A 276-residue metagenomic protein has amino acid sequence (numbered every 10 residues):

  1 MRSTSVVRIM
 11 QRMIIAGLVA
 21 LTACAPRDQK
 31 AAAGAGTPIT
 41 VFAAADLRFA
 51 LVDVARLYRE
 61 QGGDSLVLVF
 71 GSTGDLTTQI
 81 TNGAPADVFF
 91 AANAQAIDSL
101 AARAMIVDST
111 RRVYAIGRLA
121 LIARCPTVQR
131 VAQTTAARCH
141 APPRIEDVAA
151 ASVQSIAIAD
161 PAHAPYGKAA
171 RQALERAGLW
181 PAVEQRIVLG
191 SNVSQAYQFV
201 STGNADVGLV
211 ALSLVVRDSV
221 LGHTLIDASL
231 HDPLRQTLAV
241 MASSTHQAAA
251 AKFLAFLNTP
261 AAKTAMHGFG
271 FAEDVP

Functional and structural regions predicted by a protein language model:
M1-T22: Sec-dependent bacterial lipoprotein signal peptides
C24-G74, T78-N82, A91-A94, D98-A104 (+2 more regions): Exported/periplasmic ABC-transporter solute-binding proteins
